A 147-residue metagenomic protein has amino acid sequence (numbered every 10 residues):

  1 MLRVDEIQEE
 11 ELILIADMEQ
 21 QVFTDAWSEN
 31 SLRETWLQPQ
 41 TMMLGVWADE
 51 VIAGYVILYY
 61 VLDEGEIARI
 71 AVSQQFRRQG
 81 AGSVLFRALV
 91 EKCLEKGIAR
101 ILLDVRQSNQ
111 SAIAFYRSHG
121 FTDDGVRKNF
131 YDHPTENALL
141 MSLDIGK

Functional and structural regions predicted by a protein language model:
L2-Q75, F86-A88, K92, K96 (+1 more regions): Acetyl-CoA-dependent GNAT
I67, I101-V105: Conserved hydrophobic beta-strand within the GNAT/NAT acetyltransferase core sheet that lines the active-site cleft
S73-Q79, Q107-S108: Active-site acidic-Proline motif in GNAT/NAT acetyltransferases
R78-E91, A114-S118: Conserved acetyl-CoA-binding loop-helix of GNAT-fold acetyltransferases
Q79, K96-A99: Short coil/turn segments at alpha/beta junctions that flank glycine-rich nucleotide-binding fingerprints
F86, S108-A112, N129-P134: Short glycine/proline-centered loop/turn elements that form peptide/ligand docking sites
D104, T122-L139: Conserved catalytic-core motifs of GNAT/GCN5-like acyltransferases
Y116, F121, M141: Conserved active-site tyrosine of GNAT-family acetyltransferases
